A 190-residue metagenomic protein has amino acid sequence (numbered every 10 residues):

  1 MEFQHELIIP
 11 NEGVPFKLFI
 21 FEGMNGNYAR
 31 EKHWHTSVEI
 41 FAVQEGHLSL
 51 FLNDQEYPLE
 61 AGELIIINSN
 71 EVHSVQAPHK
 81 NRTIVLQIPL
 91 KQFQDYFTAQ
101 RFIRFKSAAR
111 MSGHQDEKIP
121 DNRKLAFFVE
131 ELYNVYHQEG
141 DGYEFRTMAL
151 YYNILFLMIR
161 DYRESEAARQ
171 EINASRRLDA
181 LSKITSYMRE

Functional and structural regions predicted by a protein language model:
M1-E60, A77, F102: Generic protein-terminus/edge-of-domain signal
M1-L18, V72, Q76-N134, F156-S165: A hydrophobic/aromatic-rich effector-binding and dimerization subdomain of bacterial HTH-type transcriptional regulators
E45, K80, L181: ATP/adenylate-binding site constellation spanning eukaryotic-like Ser/Thr protein kinases, ABC-transporter
L59-V72: Conserved metal-binding segment of the jelly-roll/cupin
G113-D121, Y136-T147, F156-E190: Short, Lys/Arg-enriched, Trp-marked, Pro/Gly-tolerant hinge/linker segments that flank
